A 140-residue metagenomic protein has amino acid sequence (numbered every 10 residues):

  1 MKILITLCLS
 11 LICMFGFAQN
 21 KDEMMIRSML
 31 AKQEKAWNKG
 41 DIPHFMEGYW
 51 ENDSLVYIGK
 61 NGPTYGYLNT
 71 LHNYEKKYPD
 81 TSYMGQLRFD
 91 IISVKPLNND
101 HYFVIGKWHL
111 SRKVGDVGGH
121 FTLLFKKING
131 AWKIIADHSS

Functional and structural regions predicted by a protein language model:
L4, C8-L9, F15-G48: Short, low-complexity N-terminal intrinsically disordered segments enriched in polar/charged residues
Q33, F45-M46, S54-L55, T70 (+2 more regions): Hydrophobic pocket/interface hotspot
E51, L97-N98, I128: Structural motif
S54-Y65, Y78-S82: A short gly/proline-enriched turn/hairpin at secondary-structure junctions
N61, S93, K107-W108, L123 (+1 more regions): A mature extracytoplasmic/lumenal domain signature
L71-V114: Surface-exposed, charged secondary-structure patches
G118-S140: Short beta-strand edge/turn micro-motifs at domain boundaries
